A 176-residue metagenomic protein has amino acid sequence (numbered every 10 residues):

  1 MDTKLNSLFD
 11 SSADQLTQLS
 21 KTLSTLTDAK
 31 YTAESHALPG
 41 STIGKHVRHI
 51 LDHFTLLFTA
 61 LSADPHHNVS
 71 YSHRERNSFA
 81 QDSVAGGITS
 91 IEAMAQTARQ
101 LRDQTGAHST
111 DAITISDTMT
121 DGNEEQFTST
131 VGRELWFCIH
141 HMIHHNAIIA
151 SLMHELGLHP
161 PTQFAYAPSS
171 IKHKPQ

Functional and structural regions predicted by a protein language model:
M1-K21: Extreme N-terminal tail/first-helix region
M1-T3, D52-N123, L158-Q176: Short, helix-capping/interhelical loops that line the mouth of catalytic, cofactor-, or ligand-binding pockets
T3, T25-L38: An N-terminal domain-cap segment
L5, F9-S12, I43, V47 (+3 more regions): Hydrophobic packing residues in well-ordered alpha-helices of helical domains and bundles
Q15-T25, H53, S90, H145-I148: Amphipathic, well-ordered alpha-helical segments in soluble domains
L16, K30-Y31, H46, E92: A structure-centric feature marking long, well-folded core domains of fungal metabolic enzymes and membrane transporters
L23-L26, K30, L61, L101: Secondary-structure edge/capping motif, primarily at the C-terminal ends of alpha-helices and the immediately following
T32-E75, N123-A165: Short, contiguous alpha-helical
